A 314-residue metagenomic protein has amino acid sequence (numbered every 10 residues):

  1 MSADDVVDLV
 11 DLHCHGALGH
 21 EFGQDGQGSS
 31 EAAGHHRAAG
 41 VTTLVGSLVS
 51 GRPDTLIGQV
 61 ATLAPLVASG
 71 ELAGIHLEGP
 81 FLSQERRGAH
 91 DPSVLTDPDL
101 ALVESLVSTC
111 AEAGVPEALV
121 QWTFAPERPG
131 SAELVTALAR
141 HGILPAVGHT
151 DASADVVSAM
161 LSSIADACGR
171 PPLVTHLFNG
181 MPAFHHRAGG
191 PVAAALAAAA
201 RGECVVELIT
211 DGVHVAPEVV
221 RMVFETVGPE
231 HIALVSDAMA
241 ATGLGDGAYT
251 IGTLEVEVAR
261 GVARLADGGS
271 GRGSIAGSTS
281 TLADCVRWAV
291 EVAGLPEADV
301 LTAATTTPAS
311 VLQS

Functional and structural regions predicted by a protein language model:
M1-S30, G34: Replace "His-x-His-based motif
D8-V10, I75, A146, I232-V235: Residue-level marker for buried hydrophobic side chains located in beta-strands that build the well-ordered beta-sheet
H15-L18, S30-Q59, E71-S83, G114-E127 (+4 more regions): Divalent metal-dependent hydrolysis catalytic cores, especially in the metallo-beta-lactamase
L18-H20, R52-P53, Q84, H90-S93 (+6 more regions): Short, small-residue-enriched loops and turns at beta-alpha junctions that line or gate enzyme active sites
Q27-G28, Q59-T62, H186-A193: Charged helix-capping and loop-helix junction motifs
S83-E112: Conserved phosphate-binding/catalytic loop of the ribokinase/pfkB sugar-kinase fold
L134, V156-A304, V311: Active-site-adjacent C-terminal substructures of enzyme catalytic domains
L138: Phosphate/adenylate-binding glycine loop and adjacent helical scaffold
